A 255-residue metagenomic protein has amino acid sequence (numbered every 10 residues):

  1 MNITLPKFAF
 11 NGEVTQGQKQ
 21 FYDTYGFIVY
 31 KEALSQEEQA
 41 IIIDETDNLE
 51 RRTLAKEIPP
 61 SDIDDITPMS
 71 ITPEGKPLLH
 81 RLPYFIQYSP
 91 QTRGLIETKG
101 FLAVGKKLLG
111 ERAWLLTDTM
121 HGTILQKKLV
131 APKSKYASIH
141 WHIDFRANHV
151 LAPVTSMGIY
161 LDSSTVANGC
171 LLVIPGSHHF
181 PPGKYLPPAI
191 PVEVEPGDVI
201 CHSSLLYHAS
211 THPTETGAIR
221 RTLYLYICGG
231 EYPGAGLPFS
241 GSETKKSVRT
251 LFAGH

Functional and structural regions predicted by a protein language model:
M1-T24, K31-H140: Non-heme Fe(II)-dependent double-stranded beta-helix
N2-F8, R52, E57, P73 (+4 more regions): Non-heme Fe(II)/2-oxoglutarate
V29-K31, W114-D118, S156, L172-V173 (+1 more regions): A structural signal for short, well-ordered beta-strand segments and their strand-loop junctions that often border
A33, D118-M120, Y160, G176 (+1 more regions): Short, well-ordered beta-to-alpha junction loops that form the rim of enzyme active sites and present histidine/acidic
Q36, A147, Y207-H208: Glycine-rich nucleotide phosphate-binding loop and flanking beta-alpha elements of Rossmann-like dinucleotide-binding
S89-G94, P187-I190, S210-T211: Active-site rim elements
V104, A131-E193, Y232-S240: Catalytic core of non-heme Fe(II) oxygenases with the double-stranded beta-helix
M120, M157-I159, L223-I227: A structural signal for short, well-ordered beta-strand segments
